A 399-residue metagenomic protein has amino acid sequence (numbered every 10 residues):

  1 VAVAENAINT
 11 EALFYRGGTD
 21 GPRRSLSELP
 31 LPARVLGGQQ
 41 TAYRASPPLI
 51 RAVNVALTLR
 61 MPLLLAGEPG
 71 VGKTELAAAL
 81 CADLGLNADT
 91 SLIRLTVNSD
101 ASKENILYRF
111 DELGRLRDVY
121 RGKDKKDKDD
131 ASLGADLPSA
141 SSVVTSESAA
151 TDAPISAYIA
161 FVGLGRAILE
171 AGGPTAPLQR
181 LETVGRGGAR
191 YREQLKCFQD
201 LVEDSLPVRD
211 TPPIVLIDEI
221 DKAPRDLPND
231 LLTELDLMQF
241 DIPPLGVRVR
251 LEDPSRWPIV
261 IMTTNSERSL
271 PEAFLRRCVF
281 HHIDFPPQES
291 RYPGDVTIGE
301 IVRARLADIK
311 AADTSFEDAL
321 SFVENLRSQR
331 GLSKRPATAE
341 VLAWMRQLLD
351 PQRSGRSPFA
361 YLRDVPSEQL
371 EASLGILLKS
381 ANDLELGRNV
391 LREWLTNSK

Functional and structural regions predicted by a protein language model:
V1-K399: C-terminal regulatory/interaction module of P-loop NTP-utilizing enzymes
